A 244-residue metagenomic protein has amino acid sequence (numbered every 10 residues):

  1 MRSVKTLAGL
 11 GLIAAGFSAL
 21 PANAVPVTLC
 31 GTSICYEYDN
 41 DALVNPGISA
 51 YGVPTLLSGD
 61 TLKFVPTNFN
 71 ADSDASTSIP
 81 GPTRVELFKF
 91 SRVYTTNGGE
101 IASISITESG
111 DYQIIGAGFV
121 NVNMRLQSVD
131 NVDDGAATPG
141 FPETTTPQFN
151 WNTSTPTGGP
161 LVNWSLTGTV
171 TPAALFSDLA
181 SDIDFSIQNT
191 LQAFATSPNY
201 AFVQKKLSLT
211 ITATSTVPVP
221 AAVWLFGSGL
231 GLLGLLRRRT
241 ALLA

Functional and structural regions predicted by a protein language model:
R2-V27, S208-L230: Short, threonine-centered small-residue motifs that mark membrane-proximal processing/anchoring sites and TM-junction
V25-T216: Helix-boundary and membrane-interface capping/anchor signal
I115, L230-L232: Generic hydrophobic alpha-helical segments
G234-A244: C-terminal membrane-anchoring or membrane-association module
